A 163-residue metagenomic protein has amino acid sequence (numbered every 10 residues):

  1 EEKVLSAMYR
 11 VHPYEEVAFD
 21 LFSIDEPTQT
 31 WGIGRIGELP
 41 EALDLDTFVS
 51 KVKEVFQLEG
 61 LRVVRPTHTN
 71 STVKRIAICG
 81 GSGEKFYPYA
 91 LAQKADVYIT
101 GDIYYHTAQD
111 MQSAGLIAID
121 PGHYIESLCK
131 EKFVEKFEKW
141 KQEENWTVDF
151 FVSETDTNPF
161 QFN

Functional and structural regions predicted by a protein language model:
E1-N163: Hydrophobic structural segments
